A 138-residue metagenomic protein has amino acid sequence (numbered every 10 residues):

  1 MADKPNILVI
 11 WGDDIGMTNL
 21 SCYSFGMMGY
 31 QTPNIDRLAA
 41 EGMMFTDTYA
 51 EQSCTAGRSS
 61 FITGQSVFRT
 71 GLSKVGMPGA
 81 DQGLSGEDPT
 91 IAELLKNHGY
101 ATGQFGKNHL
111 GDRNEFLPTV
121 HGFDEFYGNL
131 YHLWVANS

Functional and structural regions predicted by a protein language model:
M1-S138: Formylglycine-dependent sulfatase
